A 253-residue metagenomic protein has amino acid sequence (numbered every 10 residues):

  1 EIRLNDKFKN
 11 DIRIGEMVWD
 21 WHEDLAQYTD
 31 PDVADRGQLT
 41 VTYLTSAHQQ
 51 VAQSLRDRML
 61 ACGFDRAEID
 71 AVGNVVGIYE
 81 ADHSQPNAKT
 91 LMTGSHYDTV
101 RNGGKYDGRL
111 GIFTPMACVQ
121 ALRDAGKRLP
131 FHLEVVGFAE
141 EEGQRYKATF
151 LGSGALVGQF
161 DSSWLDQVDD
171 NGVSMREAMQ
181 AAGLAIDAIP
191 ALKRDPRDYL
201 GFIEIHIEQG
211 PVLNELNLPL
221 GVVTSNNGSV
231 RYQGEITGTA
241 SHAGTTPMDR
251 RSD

Functional and structural regions predicted by a protein language model:
E1-K9: Short, contiguous pre-domain boundary segments
I12-G104: Acidic/His- and Gly-rich active-site-bordering loop/insert found across diverse amide/peptide-bond hydrolases
I14-W21, A47, V51-L55, K89 (+7 more regions): General structural feature for long, well-ordered alpha-helical segments within catalytic domains of soluble enzymes
W19-E23, Q53-R56, F113-Q120, G154-V157 (+3 more regions): Predominant activation on well-ordered alpha-helical scaffold segments within soluble catalytic domains
E23-D30, L60-F64, A121-K127, D161-L165 (+3 more regions): Generic secondary-structure signature for well-ordered alpha-helical cores
P86-N87, G126-F131, P196-R197: Short helix-terminating capping/connector loops at secondary-structure junctions
T93-H96, N102-E142, V230-I236, H242 (+1 more regions): Alpha-helical metal-binding/catalytic segments enriched in His/Glu/Asp
E141, R145-D253: Midchain, well-structured core segments that form catalytic/ion-binding scaffolds
